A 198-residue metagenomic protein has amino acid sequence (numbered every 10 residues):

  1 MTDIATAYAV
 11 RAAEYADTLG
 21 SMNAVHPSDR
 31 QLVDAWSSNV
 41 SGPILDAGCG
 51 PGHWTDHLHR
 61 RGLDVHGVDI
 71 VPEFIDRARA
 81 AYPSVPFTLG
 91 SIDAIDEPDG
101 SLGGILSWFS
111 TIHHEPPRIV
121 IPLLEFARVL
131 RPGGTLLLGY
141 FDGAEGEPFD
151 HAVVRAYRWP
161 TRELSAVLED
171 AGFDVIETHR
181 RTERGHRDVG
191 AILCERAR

Functional and structural regions predicted by a protein language model:
M1-V40, A144: Conserved class I S-adenosyl-L-methionine
L45, P51-A94: Class I SAM-dependent methyltransferase SAM/SAH-binding core
D93-I105: A short acidic, Gly/Pro-enriched loop at the edge of an enzyme's catalytic core that lines a small-molecule cofactor
G104-R118: A short SAM/SAH-binding and catalytic strip from SAM-dependent methyltransferases
V120-P132: A short glycine-rich, Lys/Arg-flanked "PGG" loop and its adjoining helix->strand segment in the class I
G133-Y140: Conserved beta-strand signature within the Rossmann-like core of class I S-adenosyl-L-methionine
E147-E163: Acceptor-substrate binding/catalytic loop of class I
R181-R198: Core SAM-dependent methyltransferase catalytic element
